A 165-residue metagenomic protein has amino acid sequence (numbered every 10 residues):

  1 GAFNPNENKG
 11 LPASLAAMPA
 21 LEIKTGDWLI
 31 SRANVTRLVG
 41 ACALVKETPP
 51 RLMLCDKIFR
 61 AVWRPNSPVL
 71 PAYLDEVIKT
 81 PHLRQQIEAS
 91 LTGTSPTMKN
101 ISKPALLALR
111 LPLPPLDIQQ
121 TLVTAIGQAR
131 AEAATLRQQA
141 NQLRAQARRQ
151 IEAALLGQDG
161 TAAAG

Functional and structural regions predicted by a protein language model:
G1-W28: Sequence-specific dsDNA recognition surfaces
A2, T48-R51, D56-L111: Basic, amphipathic alpha-helical recognition segments used for DNA target recognition
A17-E22, T36, P49-R51: Short, surface-exposed secondary-structure edge patches
N34, W63, K79-H82, G127 (+1 more regions): Hydrophobic alpha-helix feature that most strongly marks membrane-spanning transmembrane helices and their immediate
T36-L44: Short, Lys/Arg- and Gly-enriched loop/turn segments at beta-strand edges
V69-D75, A105-N141: Amphipathic alpha-helical segments
T135-G165: Short amphipathic coiled-coil heptad-repeat segments
